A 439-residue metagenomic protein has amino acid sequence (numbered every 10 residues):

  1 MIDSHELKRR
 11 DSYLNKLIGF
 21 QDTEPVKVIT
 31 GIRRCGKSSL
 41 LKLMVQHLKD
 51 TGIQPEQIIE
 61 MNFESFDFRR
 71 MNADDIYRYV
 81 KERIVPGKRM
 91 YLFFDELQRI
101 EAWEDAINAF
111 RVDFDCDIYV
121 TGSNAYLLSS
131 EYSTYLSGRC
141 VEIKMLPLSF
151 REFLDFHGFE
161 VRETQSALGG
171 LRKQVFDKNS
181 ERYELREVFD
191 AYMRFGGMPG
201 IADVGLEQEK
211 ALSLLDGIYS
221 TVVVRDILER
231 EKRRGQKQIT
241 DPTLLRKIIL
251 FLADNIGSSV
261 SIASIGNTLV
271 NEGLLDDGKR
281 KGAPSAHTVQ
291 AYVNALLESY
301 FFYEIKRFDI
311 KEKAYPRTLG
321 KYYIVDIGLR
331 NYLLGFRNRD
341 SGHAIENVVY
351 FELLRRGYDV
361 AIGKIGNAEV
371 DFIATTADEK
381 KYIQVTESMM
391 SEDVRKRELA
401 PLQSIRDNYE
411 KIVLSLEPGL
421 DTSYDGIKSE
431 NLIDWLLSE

Functional and structural regions predicted by a protein language model:
S4-D22: Pre-Walker A adenine-sensing motif
I29: Hydrophobic anchor at the beta1->P-loop junction of P-loop NTPases
K37: Conserved lysine of the Walker
L40, M44: Hydrophobic positions on the alpha1 helix immediately C-terminal to the Walker A/P-loop
I59-K88: Short glycine-rich substrate-engagement loop in P-loop NTPases that contacts/grips substrate
D117-S123, K144: Structural recognition of the conserved hydrophobic beta-strand(s) that form the central parallel beta-sheet of P-loop
E131-D254, S258: Interdomain motor-coupling "hinge/lid" segment immediately C-terminal to the ATP-binding subdomain of NTP-driven enzymes
Q208-E379: Accessory nucleic acid-recognition modules appended to NTPase machines
